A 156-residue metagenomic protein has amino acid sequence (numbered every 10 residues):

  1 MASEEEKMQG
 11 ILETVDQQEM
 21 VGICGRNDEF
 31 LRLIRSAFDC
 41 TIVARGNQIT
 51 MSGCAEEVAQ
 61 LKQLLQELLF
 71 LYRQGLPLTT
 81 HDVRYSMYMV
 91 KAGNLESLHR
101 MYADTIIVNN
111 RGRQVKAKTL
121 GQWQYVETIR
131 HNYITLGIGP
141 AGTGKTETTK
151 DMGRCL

Functional and structural regions predicted by a protein language model:
A2-G22: Short glycine-/aliphatic-rich beta-strand segments at the starts of folded cytosolic domains
E19-S36: Short amphipathic alpha-helix segments
V43-Y102: Interdomain "pre-motor" coupling segment immediately N-terminal to P-loop NTPase/helicase cores
Q114-R130: Pre-Walker A adenine-sensing motif
G137-G139: Hydrophobic anchor at the beta1->P-loop junction of P-loop NTPases
T143-T146: Conserved lysine of the Walker
T148-M152: Hydrophobic positions on the alpha1 helix immediately C-terminal to the Walker A/P-loop
C155-L156: Post-Walker A helix-loop "phosphate-sensing" segment adjacent to the P-loop in P-loop NTPases
